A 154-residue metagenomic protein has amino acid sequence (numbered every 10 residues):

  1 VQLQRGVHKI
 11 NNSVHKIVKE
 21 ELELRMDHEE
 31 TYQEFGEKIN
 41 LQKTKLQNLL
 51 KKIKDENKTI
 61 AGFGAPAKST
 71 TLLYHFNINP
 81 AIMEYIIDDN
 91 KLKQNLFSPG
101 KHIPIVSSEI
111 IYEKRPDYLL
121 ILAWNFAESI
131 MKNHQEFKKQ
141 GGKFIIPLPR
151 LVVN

Functional and structural regions predicted by a protein language model:
V1-K38: Flexible, glycine-/basic-rich loop-and-beta segments that form/coincide with the SAM-dependent methyltransferase
G6, P66-T70, L92, W124-A127 (+1 more regions): Short, solvent-exposed loop/turn segments at secondary-structure junctions
K38-E56: A short, well-structured juxtamembrane/interface segment
I53-T71: Glycine-rich adenosine-cofactor-binding loop
T71-E84: Substrate-recognition/cap helix-loop segment adjacent to the acidic, metal-dependent catalytic center of Asp-based
E84-S98, F144-N154: Short, flexible loop segments at boundaries between secondary-structure elements
H102-N154: Phosphate-bearing ligand-interacting subdomains that bind or position ATP/ADP/UDP/GDP/NAD(P) or nucleotide-linked
